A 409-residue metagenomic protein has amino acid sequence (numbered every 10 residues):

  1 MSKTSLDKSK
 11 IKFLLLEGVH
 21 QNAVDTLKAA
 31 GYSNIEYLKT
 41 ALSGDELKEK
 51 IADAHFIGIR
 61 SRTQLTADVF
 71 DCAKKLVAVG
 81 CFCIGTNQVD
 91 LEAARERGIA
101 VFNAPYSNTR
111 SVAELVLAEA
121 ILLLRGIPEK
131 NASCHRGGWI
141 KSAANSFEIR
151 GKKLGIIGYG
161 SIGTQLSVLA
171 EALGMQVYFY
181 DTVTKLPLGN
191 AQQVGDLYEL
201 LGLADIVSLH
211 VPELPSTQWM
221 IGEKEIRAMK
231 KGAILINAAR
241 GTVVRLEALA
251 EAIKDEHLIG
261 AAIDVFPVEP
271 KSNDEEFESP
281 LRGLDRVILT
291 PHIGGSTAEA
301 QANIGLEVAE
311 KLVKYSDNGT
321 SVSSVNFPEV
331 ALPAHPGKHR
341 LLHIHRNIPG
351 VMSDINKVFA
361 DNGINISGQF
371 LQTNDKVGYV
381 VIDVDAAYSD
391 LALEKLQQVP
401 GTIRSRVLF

Functional and structural regions predicted by a protein language model:
M1-F102, L200-G202, G222-A228, L371-Y379 (+1 more regions): An N-terminal-biased, well-structured beta-alpha scaffold segment characteristic of Rossmann-like dinucleotide-binding
L15-E17, P105, R150-E171, H343-I355: Glycine-rich adenosine-cofactor-binding loop
R62, I84, D205, H210-E213 (+3 more regions): Short glycine-/small-residue-rich Rossmann-like dinucleotide-binding loops
F70, K74-V77, V89-V101, L209 (+1 more regions): Beta-strand-loop-alpha-helix segment that lines the small-molecule cofactor/substrate pocket of alpha/beta enzymes
R97-K153, Q165-A172, T320-V325: Phosphate-binding beta-alpha-beta segment of Rossmann-like dinucleotide-binding domains, i.e., the NAD(P)
V101, E223, G232-L235, A239-A334 (+4 more regions): Rossmann-like dinucleotide-binding domain for NAD(H)/NADP(H)
S142-K231: Rossmann-like dinucleotide/phosphate-binding beta-alpha-beta segment
V322-F409: A conserved regulatory-domain signal marking ACT and ACT-like small-molecule sensing domains and adjacent regulatory
